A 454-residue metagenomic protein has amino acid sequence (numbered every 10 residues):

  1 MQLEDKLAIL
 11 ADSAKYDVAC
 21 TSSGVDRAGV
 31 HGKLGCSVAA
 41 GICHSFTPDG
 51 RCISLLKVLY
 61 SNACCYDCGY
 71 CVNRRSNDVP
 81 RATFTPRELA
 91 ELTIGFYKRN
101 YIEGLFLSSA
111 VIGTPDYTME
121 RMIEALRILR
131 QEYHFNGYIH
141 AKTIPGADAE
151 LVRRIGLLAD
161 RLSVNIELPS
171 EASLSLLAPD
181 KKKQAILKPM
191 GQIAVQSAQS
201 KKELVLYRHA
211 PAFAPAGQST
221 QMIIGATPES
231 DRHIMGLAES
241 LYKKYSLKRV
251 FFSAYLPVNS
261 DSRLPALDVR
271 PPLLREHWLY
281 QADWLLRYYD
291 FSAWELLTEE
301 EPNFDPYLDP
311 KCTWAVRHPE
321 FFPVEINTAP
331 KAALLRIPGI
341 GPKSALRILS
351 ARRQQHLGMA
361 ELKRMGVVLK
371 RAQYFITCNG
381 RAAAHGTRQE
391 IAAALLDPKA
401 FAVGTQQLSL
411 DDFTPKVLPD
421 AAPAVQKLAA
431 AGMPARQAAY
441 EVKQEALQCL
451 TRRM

Functional and structural regions predicted by a protein language model:
M1-A63, V368, I376, A384 (+1 more regions): Flexible, acidic/Gly-rich N-terminal and inter-domain linker regions that tether and position cofactor-handling modules
M1-T220, G225-P228, L241, N259 (+1 more regions): Conserved Radical SAM active-site core
D26-A28, A210, Q218, Y255-S260 (+1 more regions): A glycine-rich phosphate-binding loop feature that marks nucleotide/adenosyl-phosphate handling sites
L89-A90, I94, D231-M235, F252-L264 (+1 more regions): Conserved mixed alpha/beta catalytic, RNA-binding, or beta-rich assembly cores of soluble enzyme, regulatory
A214, Q221, R232-K243, L273-R275 (+1 more regions): Long C-terminal interaction/binding lobes of large macromolecular proteins
R263-L335, R371-A421, M454: Long, highly charged, low-complexity intrinsically disordered interaction regions that mediate electrostatic DNA/RNA
A351-R352: Residue-level signature of tetratricopeptide-repeat
